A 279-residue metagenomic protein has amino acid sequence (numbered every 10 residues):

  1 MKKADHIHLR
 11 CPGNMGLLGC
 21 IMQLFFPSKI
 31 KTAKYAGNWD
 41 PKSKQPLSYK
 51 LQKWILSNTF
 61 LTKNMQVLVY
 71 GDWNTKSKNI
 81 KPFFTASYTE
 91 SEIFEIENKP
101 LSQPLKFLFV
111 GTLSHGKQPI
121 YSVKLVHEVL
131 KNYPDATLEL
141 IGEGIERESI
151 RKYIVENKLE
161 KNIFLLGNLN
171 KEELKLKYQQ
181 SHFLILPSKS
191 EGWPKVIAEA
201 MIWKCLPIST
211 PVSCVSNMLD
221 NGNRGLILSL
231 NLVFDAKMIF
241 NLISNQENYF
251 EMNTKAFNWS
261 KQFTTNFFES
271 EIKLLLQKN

Functional and structural regions predicted by a protein language model:
M1, N168-L169, L176-S181: Short alpha-helical donor nucleotide-sugar binding micro-motif in glycosyltransferases
L105, T112-E128, L138, I145-R151: A conserved mid-protein helix/loop that constitutes part of the nucleotide-sugar donor-binding site
R151-L169: Nucleotide-activated donor-binding/catalytic signature segment of Leloir-type glycosyltransferases, i.e., the conserved
L159, N241, N248-T265, S270 (+1 more regions): A short, well-ordered alpha-helix in the C-terminal region of glycosyltransferases
K175, P194-I202, S216-N217: Short alpha-helical segment that forms part of, or immediately flanks, the ligand-binding pocket in carbohydrate-active
K189: Aromatic "clamp/platform" in nucleotide-sugar-dependent glycosyltransferases that forms part of the donor/acceptor
L206-S209: Short hydrophobic beta-strand element within catalytic cores of glycosyltransferases and related nucleotide-activated
N221-V233, N241-E247: Conserved acidic donor-binding segment of nucleotide-sugar-dependent glycosyltransferases
